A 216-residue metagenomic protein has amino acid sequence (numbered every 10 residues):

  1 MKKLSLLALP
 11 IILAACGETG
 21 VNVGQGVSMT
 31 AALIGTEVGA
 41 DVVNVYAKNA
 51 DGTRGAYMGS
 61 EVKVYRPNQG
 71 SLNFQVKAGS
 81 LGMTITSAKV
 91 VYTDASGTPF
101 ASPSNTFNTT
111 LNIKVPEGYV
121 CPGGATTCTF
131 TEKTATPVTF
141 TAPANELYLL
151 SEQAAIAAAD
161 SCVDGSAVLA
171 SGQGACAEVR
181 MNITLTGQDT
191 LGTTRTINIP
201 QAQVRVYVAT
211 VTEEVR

Functional and structural regions predicted by a protein language model:
K2-L9: Sec-dependent signal peptide recognition, specifically the positively charged N-region followed immediately by
I12-A15: C-terminal motif of bacterial Sec signal peptides marking the signal peptidase cleavage site
G17-R216: Non-catalytic macromolecular-recognition regions in eukaryotic signaling proteins
